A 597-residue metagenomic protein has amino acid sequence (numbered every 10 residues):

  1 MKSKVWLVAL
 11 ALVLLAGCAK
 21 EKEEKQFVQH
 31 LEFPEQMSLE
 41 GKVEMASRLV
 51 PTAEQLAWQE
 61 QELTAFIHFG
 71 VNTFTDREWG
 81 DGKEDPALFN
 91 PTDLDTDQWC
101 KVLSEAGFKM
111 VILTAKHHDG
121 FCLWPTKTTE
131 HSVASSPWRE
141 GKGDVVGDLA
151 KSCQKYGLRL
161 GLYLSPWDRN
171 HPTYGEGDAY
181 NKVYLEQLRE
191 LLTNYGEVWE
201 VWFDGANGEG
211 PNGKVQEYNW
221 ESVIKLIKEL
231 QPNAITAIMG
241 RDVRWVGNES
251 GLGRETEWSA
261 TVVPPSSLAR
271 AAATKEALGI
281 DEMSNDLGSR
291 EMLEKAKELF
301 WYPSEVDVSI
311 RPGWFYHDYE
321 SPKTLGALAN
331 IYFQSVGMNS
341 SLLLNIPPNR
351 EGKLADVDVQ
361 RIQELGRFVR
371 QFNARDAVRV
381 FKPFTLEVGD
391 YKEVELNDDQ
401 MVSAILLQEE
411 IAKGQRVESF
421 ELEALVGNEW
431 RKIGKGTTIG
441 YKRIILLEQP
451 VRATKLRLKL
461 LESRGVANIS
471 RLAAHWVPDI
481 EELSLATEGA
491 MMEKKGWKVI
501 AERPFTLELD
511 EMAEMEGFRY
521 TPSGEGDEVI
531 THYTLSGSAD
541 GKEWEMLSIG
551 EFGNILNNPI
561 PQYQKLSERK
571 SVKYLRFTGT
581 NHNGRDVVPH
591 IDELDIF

Functional and structural regions predicted by a protein language model:
K2-A9: Sec-dependent signal peptide recognition, specifically the positively charged N-region followed immediately by
A16-G17: C-terminal motif of bacterial Sec signal peptides marking the signal peptidase cleavage site
K22-P450, K459-D479, T578, D586: Mature catalytic domains of secreted/periplasmic carbohydrate-active enzymes
T129, I411-I433, Y520-I549: Extracellular ligand-binding interfaces
K382-D390, G434-I439, K495-R503, F552-N558: Extracellular beta-rich ligand/substrate-recognition surface
D398-A404, A453, D510-G517, S571-V572: Extended extracellular/luminal ectodomain segments enriched in beta-structured repeat modules
R431-E448, E545-S567: Extracellular carbohydrate recognition and processing domains and analogous Trp-centered ligand-binding platforms
D479-V499: Predominantly extracellular/luminal regions of secreted and cell-surface proteins, especially disulfide-bonded
